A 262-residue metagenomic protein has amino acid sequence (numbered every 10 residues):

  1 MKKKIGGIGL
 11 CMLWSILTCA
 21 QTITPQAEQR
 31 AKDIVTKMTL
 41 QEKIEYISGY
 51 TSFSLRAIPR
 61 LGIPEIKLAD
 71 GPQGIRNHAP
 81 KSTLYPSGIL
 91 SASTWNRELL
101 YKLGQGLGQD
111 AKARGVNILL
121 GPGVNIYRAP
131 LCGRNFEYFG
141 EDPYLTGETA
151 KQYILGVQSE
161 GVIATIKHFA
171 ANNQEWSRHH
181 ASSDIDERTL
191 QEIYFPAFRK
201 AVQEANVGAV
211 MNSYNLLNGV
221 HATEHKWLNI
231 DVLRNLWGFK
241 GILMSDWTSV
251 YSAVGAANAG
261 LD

Functional and structural regions predicted by a protein language model:
M1-P25: Bacterial Sec-dependent N-terminal signal peptides
C19-D262: Glycoside hydrolase catalytic-domain context in secreted enzymes
